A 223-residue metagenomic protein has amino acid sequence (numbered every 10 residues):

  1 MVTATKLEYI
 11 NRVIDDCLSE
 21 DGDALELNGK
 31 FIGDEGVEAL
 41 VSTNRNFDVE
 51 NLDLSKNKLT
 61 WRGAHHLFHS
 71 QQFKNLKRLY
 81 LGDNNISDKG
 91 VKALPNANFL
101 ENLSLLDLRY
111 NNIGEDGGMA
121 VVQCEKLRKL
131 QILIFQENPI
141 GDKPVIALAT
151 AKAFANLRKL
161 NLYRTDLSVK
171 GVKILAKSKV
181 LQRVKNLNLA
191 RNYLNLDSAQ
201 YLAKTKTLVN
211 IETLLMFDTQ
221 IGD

Functional and structural regions predicted by a protein language model:
M1-K58: N-terminal segments that cap or nucleate solenoid repeat domains
V2-A4, G29, S42, R164 (+3 more regions): Intrinsically disordered/low-complexity terminal segments and short unstructured peptides
K6-D15, D34-S42, W61-H69, D88-N96 (+5 more regions): Leucine-rich repeat
E8, E20-E26, E35-E38, E50 (+8 more regions): Glutamate identity and glutamate-enriched acidic tracts
C17-D23, R45-N51, Q71-R78, N98-L105 (+4 more regions): Leucine-rich repeat
L25-F31, L54-K58, L81-N85, L108-N112 (+4 more regions): Concave beta-strand-loop units of leucine-rich repeat
H65-N85: Charged low-complexity stretches with an acidic bias
S104-N186, A190-R191, L196: Solenoidal tandem-repeat scaffolds enriched in leucines and small polar residues
